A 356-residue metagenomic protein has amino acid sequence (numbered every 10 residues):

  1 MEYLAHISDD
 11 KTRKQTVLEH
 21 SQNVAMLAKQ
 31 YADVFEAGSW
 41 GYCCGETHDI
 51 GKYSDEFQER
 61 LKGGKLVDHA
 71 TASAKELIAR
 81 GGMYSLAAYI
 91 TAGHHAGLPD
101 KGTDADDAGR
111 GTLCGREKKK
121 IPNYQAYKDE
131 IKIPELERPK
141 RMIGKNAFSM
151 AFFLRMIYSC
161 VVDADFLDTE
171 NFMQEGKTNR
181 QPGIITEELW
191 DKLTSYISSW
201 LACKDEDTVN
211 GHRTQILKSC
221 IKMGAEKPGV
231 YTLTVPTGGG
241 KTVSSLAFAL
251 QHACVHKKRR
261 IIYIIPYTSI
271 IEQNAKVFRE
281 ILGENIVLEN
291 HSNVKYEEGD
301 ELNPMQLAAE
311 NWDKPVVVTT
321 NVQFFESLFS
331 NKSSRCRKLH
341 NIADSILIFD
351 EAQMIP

Functional and structural regions predicted by a protein language model:
M1-Y196: Accessory nucleic-acid engagement/destabilization modules that flank
V17-H20, I197-T234: Conserved pre-motif I regulatory segment
A225, E310-K314, S333-S345: Short basic/glycine-enriched coil/helix segment immediately N-terminal to the Walker B
K227-A249: Walker A/P-loop
V235, S292, E351: The Walker A (P-loop) glycine that initiates the GxxxxGKT/S ATP-binding motif of P-loop NTPases
S244, A249-L250, K257-I281, V294: Conserved Walker A/P-loop ATP-binding site and its immediately adjacent core in helicase/helicase-like ATPase domains
L282-F329: Inter-Walker segment of RecA-like/P-loop motor cores
N321-F325, R335-P356: SF2 helicase catalytic motif II
